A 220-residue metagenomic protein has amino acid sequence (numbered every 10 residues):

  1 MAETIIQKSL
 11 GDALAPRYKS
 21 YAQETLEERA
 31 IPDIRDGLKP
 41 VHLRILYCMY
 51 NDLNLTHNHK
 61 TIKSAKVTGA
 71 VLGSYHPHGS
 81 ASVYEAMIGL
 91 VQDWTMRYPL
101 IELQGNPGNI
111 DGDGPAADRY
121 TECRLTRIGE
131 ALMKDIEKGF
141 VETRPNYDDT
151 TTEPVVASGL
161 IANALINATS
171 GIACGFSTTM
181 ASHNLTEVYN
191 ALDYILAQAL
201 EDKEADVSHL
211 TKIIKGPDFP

Functional and structural regions predicted by a protein language model:
M1-P220: Catalytic phosphate-handling regions of large nucleic-acid enzymes and associated NTPases
